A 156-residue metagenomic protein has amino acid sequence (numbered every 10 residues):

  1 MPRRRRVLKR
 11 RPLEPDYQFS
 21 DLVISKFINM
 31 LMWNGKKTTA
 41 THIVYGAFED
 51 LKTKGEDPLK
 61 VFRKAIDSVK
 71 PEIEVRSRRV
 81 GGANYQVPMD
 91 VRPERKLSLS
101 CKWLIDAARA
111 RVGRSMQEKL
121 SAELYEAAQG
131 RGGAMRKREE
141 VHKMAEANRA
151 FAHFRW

Functional and structural regions predicted by a protein language model:
P2-N34, T38, Y45-W156: Strongly charged
